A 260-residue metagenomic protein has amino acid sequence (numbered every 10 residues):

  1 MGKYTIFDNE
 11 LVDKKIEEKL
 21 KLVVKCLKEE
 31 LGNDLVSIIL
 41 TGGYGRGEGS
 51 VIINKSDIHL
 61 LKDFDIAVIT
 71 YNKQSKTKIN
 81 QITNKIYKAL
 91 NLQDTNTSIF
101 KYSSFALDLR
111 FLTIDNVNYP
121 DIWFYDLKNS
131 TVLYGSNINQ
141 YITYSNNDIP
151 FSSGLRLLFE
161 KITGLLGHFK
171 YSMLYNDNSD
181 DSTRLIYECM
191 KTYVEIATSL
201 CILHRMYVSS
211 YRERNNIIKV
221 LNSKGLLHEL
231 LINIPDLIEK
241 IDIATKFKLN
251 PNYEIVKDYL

Functional and structural regions predicted by a protein language model:
M1-N33: N-terminal regions immediately upstream of nucleotidyltransferase
K3-K15, N80, N84-I232, D236 (+1 more regions): Conserved NTP/Mg2+-binding pocket subregion across the NTase superfamily
K15-L20, I39-E48, I82-I86: A short linear-motif detector with a strong N-terminal bias
V24-F64, I69-Q74: Active-site nucleotide-donor binding segment shared across nucleotidyl transfer reactions
I238-D242: A recognition module on extended beta-rich or small alphabeta surfaces enriched in W/G with H and D/E
K246: C-terminal, active-site-flanking charged/polar segments
